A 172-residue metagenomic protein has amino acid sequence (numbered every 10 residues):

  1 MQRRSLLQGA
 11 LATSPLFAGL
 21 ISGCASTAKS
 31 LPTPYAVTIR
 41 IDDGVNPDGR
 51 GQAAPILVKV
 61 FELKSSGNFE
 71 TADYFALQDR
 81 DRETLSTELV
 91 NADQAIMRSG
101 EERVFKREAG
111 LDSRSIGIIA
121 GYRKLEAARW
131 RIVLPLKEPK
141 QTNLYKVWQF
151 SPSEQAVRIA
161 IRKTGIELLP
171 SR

Functional and structural regions predicted by a protein language model:
L7-C24: N-terminal export signals
L20-V37: Bacterial Sec signal peptide processing site at the extreme N-terminus
I39-D48: Short amphipathic, basic-aromatic surface patches that mediate peripheral association with negatively charged
R50-L57: Short coil-to-beta strand junction motifs in C2/discoidin
E102-E108: Exposed aromatic-hydrophobic patches
R114-R123: A short, solvent-exposed beta-strand micro-motif common in secreted/extracellular proteins
R123-R129: Short acidic/polar inter-strand loop motif in beta-rich domains
R131-R172: Glycine-rich, aromatic-bearing surface loops/beta-hairpins
